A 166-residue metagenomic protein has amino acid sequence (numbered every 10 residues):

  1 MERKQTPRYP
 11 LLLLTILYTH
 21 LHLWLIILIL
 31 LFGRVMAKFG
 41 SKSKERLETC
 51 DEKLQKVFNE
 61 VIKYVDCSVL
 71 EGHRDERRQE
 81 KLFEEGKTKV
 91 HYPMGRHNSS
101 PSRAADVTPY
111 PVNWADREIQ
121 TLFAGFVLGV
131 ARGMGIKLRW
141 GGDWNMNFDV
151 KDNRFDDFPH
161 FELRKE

Functional and structural regions predicted by a protein language model:
E2-P10: Extreme N-terminal basic, low-complexity initiation segments that serve as generic localization/processing leaders
L17, I27-L30: Residues marking helix boundaries in flexible regions
F32-S68: Active-site acidic/histidine clusters and adjacent loop/turn architecture that either coordinate catalytic ions
E48, P93-E166: Catalytic cores and adjacent binding grooves of peptidoglycan-active enzymes
F58-K87, G141-D143: Extended, low-complexity, intrinsically disordered C-terminal regulatory tails of eukaryotic serine/threonine kinases
L82-N98: Active-site-adjacent substructure of cysteine-protease-like catalytic cores
